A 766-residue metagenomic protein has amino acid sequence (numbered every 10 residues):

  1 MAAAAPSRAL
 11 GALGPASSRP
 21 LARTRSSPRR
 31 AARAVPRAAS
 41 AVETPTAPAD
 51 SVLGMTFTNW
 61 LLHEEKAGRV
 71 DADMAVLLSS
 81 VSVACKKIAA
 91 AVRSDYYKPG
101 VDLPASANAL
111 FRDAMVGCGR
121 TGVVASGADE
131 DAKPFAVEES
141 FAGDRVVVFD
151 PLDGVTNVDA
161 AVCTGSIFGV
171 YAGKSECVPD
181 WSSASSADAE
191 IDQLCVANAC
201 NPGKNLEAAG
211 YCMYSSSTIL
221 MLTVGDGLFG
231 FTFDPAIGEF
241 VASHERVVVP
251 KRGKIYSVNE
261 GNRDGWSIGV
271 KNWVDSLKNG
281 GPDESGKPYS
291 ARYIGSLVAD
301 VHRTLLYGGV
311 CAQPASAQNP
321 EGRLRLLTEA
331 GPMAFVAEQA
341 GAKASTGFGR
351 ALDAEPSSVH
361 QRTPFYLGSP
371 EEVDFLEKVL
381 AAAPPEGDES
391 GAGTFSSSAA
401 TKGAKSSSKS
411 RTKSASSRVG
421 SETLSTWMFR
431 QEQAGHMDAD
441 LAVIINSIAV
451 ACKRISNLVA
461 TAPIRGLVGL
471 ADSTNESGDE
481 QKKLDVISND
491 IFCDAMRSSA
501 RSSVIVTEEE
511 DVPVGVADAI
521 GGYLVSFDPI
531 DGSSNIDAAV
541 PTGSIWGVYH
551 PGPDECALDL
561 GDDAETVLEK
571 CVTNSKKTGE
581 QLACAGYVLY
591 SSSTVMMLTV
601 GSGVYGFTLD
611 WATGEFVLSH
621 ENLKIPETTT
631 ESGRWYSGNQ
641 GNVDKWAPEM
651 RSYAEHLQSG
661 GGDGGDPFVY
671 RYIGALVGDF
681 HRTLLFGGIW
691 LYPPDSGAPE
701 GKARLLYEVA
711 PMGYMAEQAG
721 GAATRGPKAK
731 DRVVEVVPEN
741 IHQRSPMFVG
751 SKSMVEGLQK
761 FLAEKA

Functional and structural regions predicted by a protein language model:
M1-T24, A399-A400: N-terminal chloroplast transit peptides
R8, R19, R29-R30, R37: Basic side chains
L21-R33, K402-R411: Arg/Lys-rich low-complexity patches in intrinsically disordered regions that function as generic
A38-Y96, A105-S398, K402-G466, S473-N475 (+1 more regions): IMPase-like, lithium-sensitive Mg2+-dependent phosphomonoesterase catalytic core
D479-L484: Alpha/propeptide regions of enzymes that mature by internal proteolysis
